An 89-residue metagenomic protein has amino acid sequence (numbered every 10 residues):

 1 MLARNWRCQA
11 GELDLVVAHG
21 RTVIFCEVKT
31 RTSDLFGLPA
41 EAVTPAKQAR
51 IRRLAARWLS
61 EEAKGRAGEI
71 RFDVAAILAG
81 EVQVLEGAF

Functional and structural regions predicted by a protein language model:
M1-C8: A short acidic/basic microdomain associated with nuclease active sites
L2, S33-I70: Basic, amphipathic alpha-helical patches used to engage nucleic acids or provide basic targeting signals, exemplified
N5, K29, D73-A75: Solvent-exposed beta-strand sheet faces enriched in polar/charged residues
C8-Q9, A18-R21, G65-G68, F89: Positively charged, solvent-exposed patches that mediate nucleic-acid binding
Q9-G11, G80: Short acidic/glycine-enriched loop/turn segments that link adjacent beta-strands
A10, A40, K47, V74 (+1 more regions): Solvent-exposed, flexible loop/coil residues
L13-P39, I51: Conserved catalytic cores of phosphodiester-cleaving nucleases, focusing on short active-site segments
E61-F89: Domain-level recognition of nuclease-like catalytic cores that cleave nucleotide substrates
